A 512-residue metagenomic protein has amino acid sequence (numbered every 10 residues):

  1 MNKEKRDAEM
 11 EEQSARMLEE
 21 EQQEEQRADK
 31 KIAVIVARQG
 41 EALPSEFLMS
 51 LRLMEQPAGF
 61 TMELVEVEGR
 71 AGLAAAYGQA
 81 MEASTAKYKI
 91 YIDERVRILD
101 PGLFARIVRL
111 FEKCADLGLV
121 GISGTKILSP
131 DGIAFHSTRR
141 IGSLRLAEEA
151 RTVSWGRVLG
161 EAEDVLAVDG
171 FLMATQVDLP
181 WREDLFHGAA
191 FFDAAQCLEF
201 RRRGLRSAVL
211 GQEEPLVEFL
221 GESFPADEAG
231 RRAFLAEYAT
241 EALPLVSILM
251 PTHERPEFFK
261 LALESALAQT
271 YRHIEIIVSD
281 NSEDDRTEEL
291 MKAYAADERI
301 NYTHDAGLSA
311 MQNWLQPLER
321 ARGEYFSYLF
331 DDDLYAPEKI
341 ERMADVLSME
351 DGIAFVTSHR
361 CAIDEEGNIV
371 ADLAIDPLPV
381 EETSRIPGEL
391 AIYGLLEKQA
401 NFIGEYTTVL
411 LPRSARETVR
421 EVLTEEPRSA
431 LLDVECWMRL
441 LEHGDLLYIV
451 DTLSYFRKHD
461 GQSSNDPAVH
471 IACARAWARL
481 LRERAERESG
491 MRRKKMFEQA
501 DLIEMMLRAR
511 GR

Functional and structural regions predicted by a protein language model:
S14-E25, G40-Q56, E254-A268: Short, well-formed alpha-helical segments that are part of the catalytic scaffolds of diverse glycosyltransferases
K30-A42, V246-F258, A262, Q269-T270 (+1 more regions): A conserved hydrophobic helix/loop-capping motif in glycosyltransferases and polysaccharide synthases
R38-R52, Q56-A58, E68-R70, R97 (+3 more regions): A conserved acidic beta->alpha catalytic loop
R70-S84, D305-A321: Glycine-rich, basic loop-to-helix element that forms the pyrophosphate-binding segment of sugar-nucleotide handling
K89, F326: Short aromatic/hydrophobic "clamp" motif used to bind/position activated sugar donors
I133-E163, G307-L315, E319, E341-E421 (+1 more regions): Flexible acidic/His/Gly-enriched loops in nucleotide-sugar-dependent glycosyltransferase catalytic domains
A174-T175, L179-G188, P377-H470: Conserved nucleotide-sugar donor-binding catalytic segment
F224-L243, V380-E389, S429, T452 (+2 more regions): Catalytic core of nucleotide-sugar-dependent glycosyltransferases
